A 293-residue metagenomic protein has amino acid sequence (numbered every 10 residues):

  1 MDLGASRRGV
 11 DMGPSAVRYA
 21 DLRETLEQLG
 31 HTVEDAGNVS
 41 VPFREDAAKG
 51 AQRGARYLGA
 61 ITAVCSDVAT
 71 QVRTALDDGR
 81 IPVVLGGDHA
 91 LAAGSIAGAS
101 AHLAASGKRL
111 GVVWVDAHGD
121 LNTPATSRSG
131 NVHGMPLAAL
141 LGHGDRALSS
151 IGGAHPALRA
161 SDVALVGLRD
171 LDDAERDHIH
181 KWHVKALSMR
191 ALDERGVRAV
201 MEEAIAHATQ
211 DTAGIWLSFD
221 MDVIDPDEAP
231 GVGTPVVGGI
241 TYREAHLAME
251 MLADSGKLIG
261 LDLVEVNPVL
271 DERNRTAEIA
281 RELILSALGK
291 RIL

Functional and structural regions predicted by a protein language model:
D2-R8, N122: Short N-terminal binding/cap micro-motifs at the start of the first secondary-structure element
S6-V83, L91-S95, H102-A105, H178-L293: Catalytic cores of soluble, metal-dependent hydrolases
D77-S150, S255: Active-site histidine-anchored catalytic micro-motif
L103-G107, S129-G130, G152-L158, H178 (+1 more regions): Solvent-exposed alpha-helices and their adjacent loops that cap or buttress functional pockets in soluble metabolic
V113-V115, V166, S218: Short hydrophobic segments within beta-strands
I151-G152, R169-L187: Active-site-proximal loop/helix segment associated with metal-binding centers of metalloenzymes
A157-D170: An alpha-beta-alpha
